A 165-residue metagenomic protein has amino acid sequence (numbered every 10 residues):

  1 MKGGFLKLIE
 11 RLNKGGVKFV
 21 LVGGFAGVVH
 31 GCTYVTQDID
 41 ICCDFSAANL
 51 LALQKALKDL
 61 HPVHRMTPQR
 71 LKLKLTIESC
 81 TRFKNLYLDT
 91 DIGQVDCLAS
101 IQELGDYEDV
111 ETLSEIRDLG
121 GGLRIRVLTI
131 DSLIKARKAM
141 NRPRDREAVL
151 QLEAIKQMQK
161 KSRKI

Functional and structural regions predicted by a protein language model:
M1-I165: Compositionally biased terminal segments of proteins
